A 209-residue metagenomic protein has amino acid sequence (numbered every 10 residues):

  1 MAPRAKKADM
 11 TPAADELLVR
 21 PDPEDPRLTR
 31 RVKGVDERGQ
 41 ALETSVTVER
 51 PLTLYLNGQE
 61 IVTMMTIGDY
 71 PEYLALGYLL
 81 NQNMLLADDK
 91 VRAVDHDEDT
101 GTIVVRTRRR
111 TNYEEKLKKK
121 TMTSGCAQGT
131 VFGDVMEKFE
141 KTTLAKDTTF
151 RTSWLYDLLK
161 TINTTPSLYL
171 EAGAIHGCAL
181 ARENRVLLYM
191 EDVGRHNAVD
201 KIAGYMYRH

Functional and structural regions predicted by a protein language model:
A2-E183, L188-Y189: Intrinsically disordered, low-complexity regions enriched in acidic/Ser/Thr/Pro/Gln residues
R185-G194, H209: Glycine-rich phosphate-binding "P-loop"
R195-H209: Feature captures the catalytic cores and cofactor-binding loops of soluble hydro-lyases/lyases that act on carboxylate
